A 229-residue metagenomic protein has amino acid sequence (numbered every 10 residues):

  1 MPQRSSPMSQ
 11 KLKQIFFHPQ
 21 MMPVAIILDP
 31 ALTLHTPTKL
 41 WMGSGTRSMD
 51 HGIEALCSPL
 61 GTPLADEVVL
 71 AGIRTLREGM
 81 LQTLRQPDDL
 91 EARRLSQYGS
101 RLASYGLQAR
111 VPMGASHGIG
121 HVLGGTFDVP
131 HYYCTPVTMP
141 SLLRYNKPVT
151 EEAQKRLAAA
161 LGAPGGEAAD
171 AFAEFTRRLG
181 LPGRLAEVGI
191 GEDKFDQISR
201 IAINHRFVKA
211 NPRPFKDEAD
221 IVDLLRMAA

Functional and structural regions predicted by a protein language model:
M1-G61, A153-R156: A glycine/threonine-rich phosphate-anchoring loop and its flanking beta-alpha core in nucleotide/phosphate-binding
K13-F16, T38-T46, T62-L70, L90-R93 (+4 more regions): Amphipathic, non-membrane alpha-helical segments in soluble helical-bundle scaffolds
A25, M113, F127, P212-R213: Residue-level signal for helical boundary/lining positions with a hydrophobic bias
D29, M49, S96, H117 (+4 more regions): Buried hydrophobic positions in well-ordered alpha/beta secondary-structure cores of metabolic enzymes
D50, E54, R77, L81 (+2 more regions): Amphipathic, well-packed alpha-helical segments that form the structural scaffold of globular domains
A55-A171: Active-site segments that bind and position negatively charged phosphate/pyrophosphate groups
A163-A229: C-terminal charged capping/lid subdomain of soluble metabolic enzymes
